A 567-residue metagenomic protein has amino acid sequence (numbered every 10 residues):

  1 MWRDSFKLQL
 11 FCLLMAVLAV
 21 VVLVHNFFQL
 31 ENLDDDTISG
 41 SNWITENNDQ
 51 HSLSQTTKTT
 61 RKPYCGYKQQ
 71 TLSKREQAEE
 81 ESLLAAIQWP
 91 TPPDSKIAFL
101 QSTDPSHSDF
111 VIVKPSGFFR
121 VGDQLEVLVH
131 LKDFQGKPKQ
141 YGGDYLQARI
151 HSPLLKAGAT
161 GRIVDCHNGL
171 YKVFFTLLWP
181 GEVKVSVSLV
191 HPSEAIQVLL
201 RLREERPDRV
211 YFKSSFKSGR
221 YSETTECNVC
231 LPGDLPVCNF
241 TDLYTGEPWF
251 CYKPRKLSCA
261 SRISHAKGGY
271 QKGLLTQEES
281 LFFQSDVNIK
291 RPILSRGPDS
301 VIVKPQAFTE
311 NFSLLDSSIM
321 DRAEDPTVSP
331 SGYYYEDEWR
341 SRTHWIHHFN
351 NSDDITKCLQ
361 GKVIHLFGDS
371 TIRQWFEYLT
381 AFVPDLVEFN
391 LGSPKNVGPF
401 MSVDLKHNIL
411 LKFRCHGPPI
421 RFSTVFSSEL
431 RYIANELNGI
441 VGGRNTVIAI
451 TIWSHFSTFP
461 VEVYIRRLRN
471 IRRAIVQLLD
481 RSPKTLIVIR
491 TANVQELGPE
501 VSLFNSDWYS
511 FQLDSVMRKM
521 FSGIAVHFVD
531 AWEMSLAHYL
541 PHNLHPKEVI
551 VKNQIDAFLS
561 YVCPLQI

Functional and structural regions predicted by a protein language model:
W2-N168, K172, T176-I567: A compositional signature for long Ser/Thr(±Pro)-rich, low-complexity
